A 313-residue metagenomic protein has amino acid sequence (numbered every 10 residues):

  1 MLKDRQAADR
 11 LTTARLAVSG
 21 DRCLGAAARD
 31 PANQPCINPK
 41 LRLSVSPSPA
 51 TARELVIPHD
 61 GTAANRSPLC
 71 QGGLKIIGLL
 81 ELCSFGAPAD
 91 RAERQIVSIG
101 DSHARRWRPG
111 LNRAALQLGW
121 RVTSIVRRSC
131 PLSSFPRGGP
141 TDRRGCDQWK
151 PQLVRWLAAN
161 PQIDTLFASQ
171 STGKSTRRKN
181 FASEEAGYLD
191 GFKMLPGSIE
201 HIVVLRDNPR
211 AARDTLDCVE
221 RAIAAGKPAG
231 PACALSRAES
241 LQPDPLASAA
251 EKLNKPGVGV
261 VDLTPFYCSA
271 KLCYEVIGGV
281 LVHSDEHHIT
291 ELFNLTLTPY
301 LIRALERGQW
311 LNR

Functional and structural regions predicted by a protein language model:
M1-R313: Extracellular/periplasmic envelope-modification machinery, especially enzymes that add or remove acyl/ester groups on
